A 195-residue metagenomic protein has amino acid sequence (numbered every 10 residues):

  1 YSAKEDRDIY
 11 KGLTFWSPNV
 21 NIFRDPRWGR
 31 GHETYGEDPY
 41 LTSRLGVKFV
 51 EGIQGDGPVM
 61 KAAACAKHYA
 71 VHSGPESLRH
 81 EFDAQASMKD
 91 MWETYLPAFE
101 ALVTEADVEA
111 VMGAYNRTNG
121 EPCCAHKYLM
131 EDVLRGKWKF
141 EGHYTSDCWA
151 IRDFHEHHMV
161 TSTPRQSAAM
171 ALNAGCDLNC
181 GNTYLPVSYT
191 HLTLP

Functional and structural regions predicted by a protein language model:
Y1-L192: Glycoside hydrolase catalytic-domain context in secreted enzymes
